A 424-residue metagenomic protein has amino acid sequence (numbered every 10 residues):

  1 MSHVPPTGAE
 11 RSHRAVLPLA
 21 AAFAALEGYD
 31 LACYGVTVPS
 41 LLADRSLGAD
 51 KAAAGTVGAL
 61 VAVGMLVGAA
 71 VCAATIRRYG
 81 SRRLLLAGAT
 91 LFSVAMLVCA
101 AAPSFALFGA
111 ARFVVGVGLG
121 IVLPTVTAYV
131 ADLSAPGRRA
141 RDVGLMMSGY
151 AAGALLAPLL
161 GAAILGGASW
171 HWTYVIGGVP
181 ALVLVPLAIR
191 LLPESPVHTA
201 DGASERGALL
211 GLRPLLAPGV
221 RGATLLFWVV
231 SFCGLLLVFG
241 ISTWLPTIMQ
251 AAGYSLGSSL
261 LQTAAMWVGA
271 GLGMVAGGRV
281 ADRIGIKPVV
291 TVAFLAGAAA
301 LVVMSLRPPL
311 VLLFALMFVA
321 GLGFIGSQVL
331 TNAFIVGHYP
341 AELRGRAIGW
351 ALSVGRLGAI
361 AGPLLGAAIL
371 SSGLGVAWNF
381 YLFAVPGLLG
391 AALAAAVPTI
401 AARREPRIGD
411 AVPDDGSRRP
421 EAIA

Functional and structural regions predicted by a protein language model:
G35, G219-V275: Extracytoplasmic gate region of multi-pass secondary transporters
G35-V67, S258: Extracellular/periplasmic helix-loop-helix junction of adjacent transmembrane segments in MFS-like secondary
G80, A101-L107, A135, G285 (+1 more regions): Helix-breaking motifs and short loop linkers at transmembrane-helix boundaries and internal kinks in secondary membrane
R83-L97, P288-V302: Structural signature of the two symmetry-related core transmembrane helices
A95, A106-V114, V311-V319: Paired small-residue
F113-S148: Cytoplasmic helix-loop-helix junction between adjacent transmembrane helices in 12-TM secondary transporters
M146-R190: Helix-loop-helix hairpin linking two adjacent transmembrane segments in secondary transporters
P180-A200, G390-P398: C-terminal membrane-cytosol helix-exit motif in multi-pass small-molecule transporters
